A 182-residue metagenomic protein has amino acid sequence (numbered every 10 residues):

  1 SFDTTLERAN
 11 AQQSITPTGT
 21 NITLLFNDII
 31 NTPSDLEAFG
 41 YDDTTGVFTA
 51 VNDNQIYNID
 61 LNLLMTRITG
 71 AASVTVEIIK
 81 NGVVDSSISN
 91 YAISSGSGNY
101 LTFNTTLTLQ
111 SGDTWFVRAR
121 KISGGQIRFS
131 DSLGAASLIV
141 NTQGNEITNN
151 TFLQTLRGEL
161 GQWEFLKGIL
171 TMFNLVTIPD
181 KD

Functional and structural regions predicted by a protein language model:
F2-L6, I147-D182: Short beta-strand-centered interaction patches in the first periplasmic/extracellular domains of large envelope
F2-V76, G96, G125-E146: Terminal (often C-terminal
Y41, G98-Y100, L170-M172: Short solvent-exposed loop/turn micro-motifs enriched in small/polar/acidic residues
V47, N104-T106, T151-L153: Signal that preferentially marks extracellular ectodomain short beta-strand elements of beta-sandwich modules
Q55, S111-D113: Surface-exposed loop/turn positions
N62-S111, A119-R120, A135-V140: Terminal beta-strand-rich extracellular "head" domains that mediate receptor/glycan or other ligand binding
